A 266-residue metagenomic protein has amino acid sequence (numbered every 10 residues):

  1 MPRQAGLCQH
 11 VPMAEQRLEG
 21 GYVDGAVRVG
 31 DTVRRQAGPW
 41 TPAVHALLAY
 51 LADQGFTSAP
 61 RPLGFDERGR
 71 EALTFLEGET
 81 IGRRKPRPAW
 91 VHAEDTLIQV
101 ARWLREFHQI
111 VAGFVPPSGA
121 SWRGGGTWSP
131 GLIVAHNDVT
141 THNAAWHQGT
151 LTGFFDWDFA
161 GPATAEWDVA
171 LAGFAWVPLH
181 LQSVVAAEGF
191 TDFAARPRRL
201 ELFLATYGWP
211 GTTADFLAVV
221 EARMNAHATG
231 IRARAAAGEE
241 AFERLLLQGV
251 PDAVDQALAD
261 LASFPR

Functional and structural regions predicted by a protein language model:
M1-A5, H45, D158: Compositionally biased, low-complexity flexible segments
A14-H136, H147-T150: ATP-binding pocket architecture of kinase catalytic cores
V33, P116-G119, L132, G153 (+5 more regions): A generic "structured core" feature
W128, I133, H142-P178: Catalytic activation segment of kinase domains across protein kinase-like and atypical kinase folds
V139: Hydrophobic HxD+1 residue recognition
V169-W209, M224-A237: Active-site activation/catalytic loop segments of kinase-like enzymes and analogous catalytic loops in related
H227-R266: ATP/Mg2+ or Mg2+-diphosphate-binding catalytic cores that bind nucleotide phosphates or diphosphates via glycine-rich
